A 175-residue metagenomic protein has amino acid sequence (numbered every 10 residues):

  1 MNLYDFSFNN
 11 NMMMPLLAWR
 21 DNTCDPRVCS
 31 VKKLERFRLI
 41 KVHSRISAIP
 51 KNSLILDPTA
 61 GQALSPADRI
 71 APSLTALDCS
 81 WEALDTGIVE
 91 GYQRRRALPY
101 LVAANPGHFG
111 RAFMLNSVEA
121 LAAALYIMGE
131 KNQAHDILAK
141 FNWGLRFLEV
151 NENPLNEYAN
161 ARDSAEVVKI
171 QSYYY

Functional and structural regions predicted by a protein language model:
M1-K41: Short, extreme N-terminal leader segments that mark the start of a protein/domain
F6-F8, R94, N160: Intrinsically disordered, low-complexity regions enriched in small/polar residues
R27-K32, F37-S117, I127-V150, P154: Active-site cofactor/cluster-binding pocket
N153-Y175: Long, charged alpha-helical interface segments
